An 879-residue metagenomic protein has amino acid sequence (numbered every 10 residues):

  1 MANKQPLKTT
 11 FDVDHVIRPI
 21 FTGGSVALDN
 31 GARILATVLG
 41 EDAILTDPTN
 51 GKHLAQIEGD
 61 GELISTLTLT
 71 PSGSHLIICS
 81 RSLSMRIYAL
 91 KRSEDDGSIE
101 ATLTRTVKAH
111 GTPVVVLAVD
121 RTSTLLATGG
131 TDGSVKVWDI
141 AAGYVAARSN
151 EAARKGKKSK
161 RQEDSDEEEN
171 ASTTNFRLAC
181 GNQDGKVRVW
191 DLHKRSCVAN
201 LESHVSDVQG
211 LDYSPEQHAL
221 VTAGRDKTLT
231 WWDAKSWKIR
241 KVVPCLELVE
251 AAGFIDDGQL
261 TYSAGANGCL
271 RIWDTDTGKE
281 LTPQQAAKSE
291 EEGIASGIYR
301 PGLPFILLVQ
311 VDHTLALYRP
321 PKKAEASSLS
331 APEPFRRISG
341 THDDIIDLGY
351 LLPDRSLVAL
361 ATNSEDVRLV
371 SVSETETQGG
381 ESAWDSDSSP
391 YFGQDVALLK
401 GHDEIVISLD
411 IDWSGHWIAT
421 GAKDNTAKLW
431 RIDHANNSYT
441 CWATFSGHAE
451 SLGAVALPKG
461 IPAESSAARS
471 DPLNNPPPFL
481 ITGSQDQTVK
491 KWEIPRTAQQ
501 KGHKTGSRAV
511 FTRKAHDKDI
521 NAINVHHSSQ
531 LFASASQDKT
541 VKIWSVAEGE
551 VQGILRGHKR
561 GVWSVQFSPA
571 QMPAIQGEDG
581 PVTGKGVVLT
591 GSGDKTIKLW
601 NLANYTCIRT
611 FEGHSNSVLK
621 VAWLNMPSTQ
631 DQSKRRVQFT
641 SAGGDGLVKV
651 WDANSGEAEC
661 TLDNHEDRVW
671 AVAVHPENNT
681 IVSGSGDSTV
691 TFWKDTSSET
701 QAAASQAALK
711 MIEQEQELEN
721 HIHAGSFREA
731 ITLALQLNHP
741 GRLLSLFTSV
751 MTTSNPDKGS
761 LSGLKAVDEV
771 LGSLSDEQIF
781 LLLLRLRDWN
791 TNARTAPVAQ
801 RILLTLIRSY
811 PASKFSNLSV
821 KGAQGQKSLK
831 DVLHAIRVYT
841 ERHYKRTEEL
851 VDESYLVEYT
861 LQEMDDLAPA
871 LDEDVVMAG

Functional and structural regions predicted by a protein language model:
M1-H53, L63-T66, H75-D96, Y144-D191 (+12 more regions): Intrinsically disordered, low-complexity acidic/Ser/Thr/Pro-rich linker and tail segments in large eukaryotic scaffolds
H15-T22, E58-I64, V107-V114, S149-E167 (+13 more regions): WD40/WD-repeat beta-propeller blade N-cap
S25-A32, L67-G73, G111, V116-T124 (+20 more regions): Loop/turn segments within WD40 beta-propeller blades
V38-G40, C79-S82, T128-D132, C180-D184 (+14 more regions): Conserved strand-to-loop turn within each blade of WD40 beta-propeller repeats
A43-D47, M85-L90, V135-D139, V187-W190 (+13 more regions): WD40-repeat beta-propellers
K52-A55, D96, T102-R105, A146-R148 (+14 more regions): A structural motif specific to WD40 beta-propellers
W670-Q701: Blade-level signature of beta-propeller repeat domains, shared across WD40, Kelch, NHL, RCC1 and BNR/Asp-box propellers
G759-G879: Extended acidic/polar alpha-helical scaffold segments
